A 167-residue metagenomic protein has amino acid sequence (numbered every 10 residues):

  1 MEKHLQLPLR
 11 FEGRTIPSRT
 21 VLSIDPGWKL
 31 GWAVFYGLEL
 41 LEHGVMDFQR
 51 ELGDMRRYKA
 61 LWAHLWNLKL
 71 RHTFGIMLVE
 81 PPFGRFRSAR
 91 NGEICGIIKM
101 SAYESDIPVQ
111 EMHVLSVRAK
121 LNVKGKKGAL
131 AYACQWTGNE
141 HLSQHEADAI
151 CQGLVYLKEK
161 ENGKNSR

Functional and structural regions predicted by a protein language model:
M1-R167: Phosphate- and other anionic-substrate recognition elements at nucleic-acid/protein interfaces
